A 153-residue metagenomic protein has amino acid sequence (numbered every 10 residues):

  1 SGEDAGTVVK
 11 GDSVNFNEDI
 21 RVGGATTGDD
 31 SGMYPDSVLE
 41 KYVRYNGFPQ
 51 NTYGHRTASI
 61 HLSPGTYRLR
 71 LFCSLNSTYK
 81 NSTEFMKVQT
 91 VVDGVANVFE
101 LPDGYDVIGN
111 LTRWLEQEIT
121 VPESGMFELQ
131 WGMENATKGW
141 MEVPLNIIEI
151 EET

Functional and structural regions predicted by a protein language model:
S1-T153: Compositionally biased, intrinsically disordered or flexible polar/acidic segments
